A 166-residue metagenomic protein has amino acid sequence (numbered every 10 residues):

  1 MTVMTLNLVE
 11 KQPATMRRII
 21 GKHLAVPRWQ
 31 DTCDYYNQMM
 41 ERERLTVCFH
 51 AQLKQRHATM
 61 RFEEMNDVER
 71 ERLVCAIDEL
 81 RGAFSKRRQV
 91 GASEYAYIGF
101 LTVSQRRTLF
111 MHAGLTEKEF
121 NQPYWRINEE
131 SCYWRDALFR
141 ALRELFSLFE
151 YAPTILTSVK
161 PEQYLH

Functional and structural regions predicted by a protein language model:
M1-L8, T157-H166: Short intrinsically disordered terminal tails
M1-T2, Q12, R17, W29 (+6 more regions): Low-complexity intrinsically disordered segments
V3, T15, Q38-M39, T59 (+1 more regions): Residue-level detector of intrinsically disordered terminal segments
V9, I20, P27, Y35 (+4 more regions): Intrinsic low-complexity/disordered segments
E10-W29, C33, M39, E43-F49: Short terminal alpha-helical segments
M39, L45-M60, V68-E71, C75-D78 (+1 more regions): Acidic, low-complexity, intrinsically disordered interaction modules
